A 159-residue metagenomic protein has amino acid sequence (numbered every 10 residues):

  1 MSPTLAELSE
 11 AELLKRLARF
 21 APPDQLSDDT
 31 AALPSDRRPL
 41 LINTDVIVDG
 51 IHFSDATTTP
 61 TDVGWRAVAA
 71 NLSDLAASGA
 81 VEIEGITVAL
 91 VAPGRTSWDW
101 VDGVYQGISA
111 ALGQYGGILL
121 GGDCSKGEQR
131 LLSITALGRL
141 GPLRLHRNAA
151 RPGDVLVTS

Functional and structural regions predicted by a protein language model:
M1-T59, V88, G107-L112, G116 (+1 more regions): Extreme N-terminal cap/leader segments of soluble proteins
D24, A56-L72, R95-Q106: Glycine-rich anion/phosphate-binding loops
R37, E82-S159: Glycine-rich anion-binding loops of enzyme active sites
